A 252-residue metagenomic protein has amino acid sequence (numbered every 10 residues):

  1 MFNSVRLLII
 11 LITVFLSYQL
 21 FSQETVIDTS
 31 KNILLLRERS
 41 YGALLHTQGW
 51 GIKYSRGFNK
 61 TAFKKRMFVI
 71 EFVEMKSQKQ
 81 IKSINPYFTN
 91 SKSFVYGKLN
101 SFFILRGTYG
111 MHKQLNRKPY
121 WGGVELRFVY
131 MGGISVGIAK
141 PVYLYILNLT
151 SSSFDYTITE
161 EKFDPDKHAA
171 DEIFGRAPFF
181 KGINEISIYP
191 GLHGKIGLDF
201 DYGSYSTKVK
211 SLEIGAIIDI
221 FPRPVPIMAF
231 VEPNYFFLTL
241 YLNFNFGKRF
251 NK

Functional and structural regions predicted by a protein language model:
M1-I27, L242-F244: Bacterial Sec-dependent N-terminal signal peptides
I27, K31-R37, N59-R66, L99 (+3 more regions): Short loop/turn motifs that connect adjacent beta-strands in outer-membrane beta-barrel proteins
D28-L36, K82-S93, A170-F179, I220-R223: Flexible, solvent-exposed coil segments and beta strand-coil junctions, predominantly the extracellular/periplasmic
D28-T29, E38-S40, S55, S91-G97 (+2 more regions): Extracellular loop and loop/strand-boundary signature of outer-membrane beta-barrel proteins
L35-R39, H46-W50, K64-R66, S101-L105 (+4 more regions): Residues that define the transmembrane beta-barrel architecture of outer-membrane proteins
Y41-A43, Y54, F68-F72, G107 (+3 more regions): Membrane-embedded beta-strand positions of outer-membrane beta-barrel proteins
E71-R106, G110-W121: Outer-membrane beta-barrel translocator/channel fold
V129-E213, I217-P233, F244-F250: Outer-membrane beta-barrel transmembrane domain signature
